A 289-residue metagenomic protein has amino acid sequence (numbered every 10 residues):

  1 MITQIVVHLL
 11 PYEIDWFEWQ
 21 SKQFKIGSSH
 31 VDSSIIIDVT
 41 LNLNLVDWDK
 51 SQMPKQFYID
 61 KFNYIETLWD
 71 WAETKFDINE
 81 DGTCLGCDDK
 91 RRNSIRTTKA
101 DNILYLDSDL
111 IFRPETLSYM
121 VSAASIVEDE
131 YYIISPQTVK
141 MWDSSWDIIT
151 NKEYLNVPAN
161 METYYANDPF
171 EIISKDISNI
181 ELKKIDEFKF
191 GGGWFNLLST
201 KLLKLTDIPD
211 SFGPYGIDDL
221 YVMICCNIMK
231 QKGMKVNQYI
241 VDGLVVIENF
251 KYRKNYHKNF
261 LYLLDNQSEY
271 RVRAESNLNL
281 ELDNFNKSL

Functional and structural regions predicted by a protein language model:
M1-V7, F24, S33-L41: Hydrophobic targeting segments
Y12-S28: Short, well-formed alpha-helical segments that are part of the catalytic scaffolds of diverse glycosyltransferases
D32-D49, D77-D81: Short beta-strand/loop segment that forms part of the nucleotide-sugar
W48-T97: Active-site-proximal specificity loops/subdomain of glycosyltransferases
C87-R92, D109-L110, L117, G191-F195 (+1 more regions): Conserved glycosyltransferase catalytic-site signature
D101-I111: Short beta-strand-to-loop acidic/aromatic patch adjacent to the donor-nucleotide binding site
R113, Y119-K204: Conserved catalytic core of nucleotide-sugar-dependent glycosyltransferases
K184-I185, F190-G192, S211-L289: C-terminal catalytic/acceptor-binding lobe
